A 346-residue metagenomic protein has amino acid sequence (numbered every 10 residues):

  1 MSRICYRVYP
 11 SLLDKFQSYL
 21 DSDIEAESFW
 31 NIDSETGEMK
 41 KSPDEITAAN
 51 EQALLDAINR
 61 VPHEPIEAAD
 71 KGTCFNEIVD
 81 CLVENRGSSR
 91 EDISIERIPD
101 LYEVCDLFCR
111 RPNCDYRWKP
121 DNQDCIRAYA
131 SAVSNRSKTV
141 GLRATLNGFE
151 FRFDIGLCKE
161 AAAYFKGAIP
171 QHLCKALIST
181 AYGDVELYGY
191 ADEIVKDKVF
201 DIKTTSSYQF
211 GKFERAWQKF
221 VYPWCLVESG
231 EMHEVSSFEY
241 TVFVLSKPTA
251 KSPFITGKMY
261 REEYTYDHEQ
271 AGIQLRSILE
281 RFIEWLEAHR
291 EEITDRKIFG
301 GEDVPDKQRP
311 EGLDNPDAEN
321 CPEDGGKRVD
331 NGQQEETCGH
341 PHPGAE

Functional and structural regions predicted by a protein language model:
M1-Y190, A288: Metal-dependent nuclease catalytic cores that hydrolyze phosphodiester bonds in DNA/RNA, characterized by
F75, A191-Y208, Y222: Conserved catalytic cores of phosphodiester-cleaving nucleases, focusing on short active-site segments
C174, K203-T204, V242: Short, structured patches in soluble enzyme cores that scaffold and shape functional sites
A181-G183, K196, A345: Short strand-coil-strand connectors
Y208-R215: Active-site-adjacent loop/helix micro-motif of nuclease/hydrolase catalytic cores
W217-L226: An active-site-proximal "capping" alpha-helix that borders the catalytic cofactor pocket
E228-L313, C338, E346: Metal-dependent nuclease catalytic regions and adjoining charged, substrate-binding loops involved in nucleic-acid end
K307-E346: Intrinsically disordered, low-complexity, charge-rich segments with an acidic bias
